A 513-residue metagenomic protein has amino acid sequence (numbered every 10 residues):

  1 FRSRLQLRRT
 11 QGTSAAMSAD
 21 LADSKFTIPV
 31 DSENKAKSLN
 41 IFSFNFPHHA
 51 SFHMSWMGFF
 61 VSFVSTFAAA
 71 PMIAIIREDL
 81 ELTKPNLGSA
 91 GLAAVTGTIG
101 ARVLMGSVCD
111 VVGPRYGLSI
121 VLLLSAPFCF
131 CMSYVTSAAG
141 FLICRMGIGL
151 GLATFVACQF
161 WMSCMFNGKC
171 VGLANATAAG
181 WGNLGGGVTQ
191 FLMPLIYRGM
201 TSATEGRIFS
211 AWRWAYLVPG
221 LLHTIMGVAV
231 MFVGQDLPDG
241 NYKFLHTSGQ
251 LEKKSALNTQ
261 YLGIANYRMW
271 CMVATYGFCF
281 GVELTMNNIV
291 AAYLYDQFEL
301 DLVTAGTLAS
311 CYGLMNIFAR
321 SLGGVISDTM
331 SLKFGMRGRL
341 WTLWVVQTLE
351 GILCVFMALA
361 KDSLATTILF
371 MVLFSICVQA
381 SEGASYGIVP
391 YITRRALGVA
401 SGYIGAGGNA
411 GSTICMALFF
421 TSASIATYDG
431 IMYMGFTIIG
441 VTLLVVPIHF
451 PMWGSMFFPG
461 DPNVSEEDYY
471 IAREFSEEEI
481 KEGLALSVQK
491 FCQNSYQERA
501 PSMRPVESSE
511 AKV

Functional and structural regions predicted by a protein language model:
R9-V64, E78: Cytosolic juxtamembrane N-terminal segment immediately preceding the first transmembrane helix of multi-pass
F67, A94-V103, A153, G187 (+2 more regions): Residue-level signature of mid-helix packing/kink "hotspots" within the transmembrane helices of 12-pass Major
A69-I73, A265-G323, E382: Extracytoplasmic gate region of multi-pass secondary transporters
G100-A139: Conserved MFS/SLC helix-loop-helix module at the cytosolic interface between two early adjacent transmembrane helices
Y116-F130, R337-V355: Structural signature of the two symmetry-related core transmembrane helices
C144-G182: Cytoplasmic helix-loop-helix junction between adjacent transmembrane helices in 12-TM secondary transporters
G172-R198, N316, I404-C415: Glycine-rich segments within core transmembrane alpha-helices of 12-TM secondary carriers
A178-P238: Helix-loop-helix hairpin linking two adjacent transmembrane segments in secondary transporters
